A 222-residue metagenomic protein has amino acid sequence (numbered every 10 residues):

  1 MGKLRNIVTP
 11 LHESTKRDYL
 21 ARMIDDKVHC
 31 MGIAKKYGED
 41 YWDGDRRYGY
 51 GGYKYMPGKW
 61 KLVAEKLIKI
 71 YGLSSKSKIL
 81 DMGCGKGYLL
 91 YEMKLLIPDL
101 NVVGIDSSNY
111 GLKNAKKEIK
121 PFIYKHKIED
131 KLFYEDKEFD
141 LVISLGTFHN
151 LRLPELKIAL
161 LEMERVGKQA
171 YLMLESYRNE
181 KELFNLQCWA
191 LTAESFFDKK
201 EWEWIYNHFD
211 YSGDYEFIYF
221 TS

Functional and structural regions predicted by a protein language model:
M1-Y71, K78-E135, L151-R165, Q169-S222: Class I (Rossmann-like) S-adenosyl-L-methionine-dependent methyltransferase catalytic domain, capturing the SAM-binding
I143: A conserved beta-strand element that flanks and buttresses the S-adenosyl-L-methionine
G146-N150: Short catalytic micro-motifs in class I SAM-dependent methyltransferases
